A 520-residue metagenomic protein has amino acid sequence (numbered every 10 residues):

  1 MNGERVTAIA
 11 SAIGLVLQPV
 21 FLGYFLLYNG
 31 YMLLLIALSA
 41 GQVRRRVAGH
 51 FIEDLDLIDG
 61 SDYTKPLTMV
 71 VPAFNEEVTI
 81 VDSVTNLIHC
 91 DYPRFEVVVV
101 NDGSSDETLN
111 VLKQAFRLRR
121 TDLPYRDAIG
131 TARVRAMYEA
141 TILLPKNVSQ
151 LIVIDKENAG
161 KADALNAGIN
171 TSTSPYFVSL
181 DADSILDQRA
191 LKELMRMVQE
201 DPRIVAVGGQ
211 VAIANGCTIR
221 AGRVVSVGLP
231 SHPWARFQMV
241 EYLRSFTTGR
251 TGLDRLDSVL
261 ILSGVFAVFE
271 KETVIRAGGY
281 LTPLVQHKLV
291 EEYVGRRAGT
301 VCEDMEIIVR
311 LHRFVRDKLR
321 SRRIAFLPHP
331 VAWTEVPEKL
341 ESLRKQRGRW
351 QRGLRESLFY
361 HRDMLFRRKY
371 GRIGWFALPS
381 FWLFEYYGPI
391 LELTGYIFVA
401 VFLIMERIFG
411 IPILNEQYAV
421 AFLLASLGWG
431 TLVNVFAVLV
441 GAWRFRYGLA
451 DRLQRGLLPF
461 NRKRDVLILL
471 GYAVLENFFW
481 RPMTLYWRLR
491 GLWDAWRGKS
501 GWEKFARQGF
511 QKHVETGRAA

Functional and structural regions predicted by a protein language model:
M1-Y63, R250, T431-V438, T484-S500 (+2 more regions): N-terminal membrane-anchoring/stem segments of glycan-assembly enzymes
E4-F21, Y370-A377, F381, E416-A419 (+1 more regions): Membrane-interface helix-boundary signature
E4-R5, I9, I13, R297-G299 (+2 more regions): Long, highly hydrophobic alpha-helical transmembrane signal-anchor segments
I9-V16, A48, Y447-R464, I468-Y472 (+1 more regions): Hydrophobic helical membrane-anchoring modules
F21-Y24, Y28, V71, E241-R244 (+2 more regions): Residue-level signal for the membrane-embedded core of alpha-helical transmembrane segments, especially mid-helix
S39, S380-W496: Membrane-embedded multi-pass helical conduit in multi-pass membrane proteins, especially envelope-biosynthetic
V47-Y370, L383-Y386, K499, V514-A520: Non-transmembrane catalytic domains and loops of membrane-associated enzymes and transporters that build or traffic
S342, Q346-F359, I468-G517: Membrane-proximal soluble regions of multi-pass membrane proteins
